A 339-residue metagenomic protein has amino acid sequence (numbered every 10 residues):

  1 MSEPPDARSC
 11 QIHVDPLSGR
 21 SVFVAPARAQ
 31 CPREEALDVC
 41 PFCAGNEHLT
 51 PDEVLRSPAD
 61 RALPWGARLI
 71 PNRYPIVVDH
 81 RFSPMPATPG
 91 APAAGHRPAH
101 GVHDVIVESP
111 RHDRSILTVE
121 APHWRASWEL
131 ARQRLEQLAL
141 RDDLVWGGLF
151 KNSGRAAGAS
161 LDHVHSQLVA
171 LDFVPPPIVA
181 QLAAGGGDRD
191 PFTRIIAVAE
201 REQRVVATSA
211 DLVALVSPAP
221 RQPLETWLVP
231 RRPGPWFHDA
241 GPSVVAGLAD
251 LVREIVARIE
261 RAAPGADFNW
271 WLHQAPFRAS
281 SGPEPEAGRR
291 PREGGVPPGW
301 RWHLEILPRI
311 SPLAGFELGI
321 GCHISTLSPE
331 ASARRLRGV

Functional and structural regions predicted by a protein language model:
M1-H163, V169-F237, S243, V256-R261 (+2 more regions): Active-site microenvironments that recognize anionic phosphate/pyrophosphate groups
V252-R253: Functionally critical, mid-to-C-terminal surface segments that flank or help form catalytic/ligand
W271-H273: Domain-length cofactor-binding catalytic modules of enzymes
